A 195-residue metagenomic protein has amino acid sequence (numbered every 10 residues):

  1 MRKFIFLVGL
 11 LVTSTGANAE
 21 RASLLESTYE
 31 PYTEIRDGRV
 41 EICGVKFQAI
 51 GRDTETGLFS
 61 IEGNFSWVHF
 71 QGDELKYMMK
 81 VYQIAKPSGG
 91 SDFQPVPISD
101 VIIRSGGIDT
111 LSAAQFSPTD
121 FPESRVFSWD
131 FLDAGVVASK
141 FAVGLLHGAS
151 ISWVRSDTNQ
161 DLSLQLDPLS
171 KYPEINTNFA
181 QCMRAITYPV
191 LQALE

Functional and structural regions predicted by a protein language model:
R2-L7: Sec-dependent signal peptide recognition, specifically the positively charged N-region followed immediately by
L10: Acidic/polar active-site rim loop that often engages polyanionic ligands
T13-G16: N-terminal signal peptide c-region/cleavage motif recognized by signal peptidases
A19-E195: A generic "folded-domain core" signal
